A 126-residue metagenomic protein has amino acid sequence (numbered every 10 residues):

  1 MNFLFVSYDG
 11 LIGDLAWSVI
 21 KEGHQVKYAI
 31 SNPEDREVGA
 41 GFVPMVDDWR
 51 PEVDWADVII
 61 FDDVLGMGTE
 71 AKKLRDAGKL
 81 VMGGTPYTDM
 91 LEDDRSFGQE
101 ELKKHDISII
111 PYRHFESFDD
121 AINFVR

Functional and structural regions predicted by a protein language model:
M1-M90, F97, D119-D120: ATP-binding N-terminal substructure of ATP-dependent carboxylate-amine bond-forming enzymes
G84-R126: A conserved helix-loop-beta module that forms one wall/lid of the active-site cleft in ATP-utilizing catalytic domains
